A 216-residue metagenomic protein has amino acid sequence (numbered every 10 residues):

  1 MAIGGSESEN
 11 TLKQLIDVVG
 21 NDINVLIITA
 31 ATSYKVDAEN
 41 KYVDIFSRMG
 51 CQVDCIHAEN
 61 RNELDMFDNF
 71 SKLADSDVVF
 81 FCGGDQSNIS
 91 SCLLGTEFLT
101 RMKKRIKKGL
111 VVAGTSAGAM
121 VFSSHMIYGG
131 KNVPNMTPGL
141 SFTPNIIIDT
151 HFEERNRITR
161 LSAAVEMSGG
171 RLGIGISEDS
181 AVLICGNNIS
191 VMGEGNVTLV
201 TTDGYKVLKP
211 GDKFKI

Functional and structural regions predicted by a protein language model:
M1-N21, V36-N40, F46-R48, V78 (+2 more regions): C-terminal and late-domain segments of enzyme folds
A2-S6, I56-R61, N88-C92, T150-F152: Short, flexible loop segments at the rims of nucleotide/cofactor-binding pockets, characterized by
S6-S8, T32-Y34, A119-V121: Gly/Ser/Thr-rich loops at beta-strand to alpha-helix junctions that form or flank small-molecule/cofactor-binding
N10-K72: ATP/NTP phosphate-donor binding region
V25-T29, F80, I147: Short glycine-rich or small-residue beta-strand-to-loop segments that form or flank ligand, phosphate, metal/Fe-S
L73-A74, I106: A short, aliphatic-rich alpha-helical micro-motif
C82, N88-T159: Class I SAM-dependent methyltransferase SAM-binding "motif I" and its flanking Rossmann-like core
